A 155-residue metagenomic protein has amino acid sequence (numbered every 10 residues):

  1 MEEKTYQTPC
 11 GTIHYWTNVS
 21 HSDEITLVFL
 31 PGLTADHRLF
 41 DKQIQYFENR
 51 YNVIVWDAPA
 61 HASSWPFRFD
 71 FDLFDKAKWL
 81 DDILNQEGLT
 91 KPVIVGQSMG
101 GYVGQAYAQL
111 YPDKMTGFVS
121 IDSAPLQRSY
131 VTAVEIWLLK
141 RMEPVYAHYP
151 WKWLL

Functional and structural regions predicted by a protein language model:
E2-T8: Short acidic-hydrophobic surface loop/beta-edge motif
P9-C10, I54-V95: Active-site loop/oxyanion-hole signature of alpha/beta-hydrolase fold enzymes
P9-P66: Conserved HGGG/HGGXW glycine-rich cap/lid loop of the alpha/beta-hydrolase fold
T26, R50-N52, T90-V93, K114-G117: Structural signature of beta-strand start/N-cap positions in the alpha/beta core of ABC transporter nucleotide-binding
G96-G100, G104: Gly/Ala-rich beta-loop-alpha elbow adjacent to hydrolase catalytic centers
Q105-L110, T116-Y149: Flexible "cap/lid" loop of the alpha/beta hydrolase fold
P150-L155: Helix-loop "lid/cap" segments that line or gate small-molecule binding pockets
